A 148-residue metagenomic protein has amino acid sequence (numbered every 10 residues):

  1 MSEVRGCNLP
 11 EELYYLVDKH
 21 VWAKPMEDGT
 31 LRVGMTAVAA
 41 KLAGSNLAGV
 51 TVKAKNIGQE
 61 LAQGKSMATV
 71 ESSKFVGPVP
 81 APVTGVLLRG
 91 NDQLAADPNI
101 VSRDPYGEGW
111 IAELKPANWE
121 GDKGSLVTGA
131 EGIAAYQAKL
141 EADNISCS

Functional and structural regions predicted by a protein language model:
M1-Q63, R103, G107-G121, S125-S148: Acidic, low-complexity mobile loops and tails
H20-W22, V79, L87: Conserved hydrophobic positions within beta-strands
P25-D28, R89-A96: Short, conserved beta-turn/loop elements at beta-strand boundaries and strand-helix junctions
D28, A81-T84: ATP/adenylate-binding site constellation spanning eukaryotic-like Ser/Thr protein kinases, ABC-transporter
K55-V70, V86-L88: Short, well-structured beta-strand-loop connectors
E60, E71, G77-A81: Small beta-strand-rich domains/subdomains or short beta-sheet motifs embedded in larger alpha/beta proteins
D97-V101: Short beta-alpha junctions and helix-cap segments that line functional grooves
